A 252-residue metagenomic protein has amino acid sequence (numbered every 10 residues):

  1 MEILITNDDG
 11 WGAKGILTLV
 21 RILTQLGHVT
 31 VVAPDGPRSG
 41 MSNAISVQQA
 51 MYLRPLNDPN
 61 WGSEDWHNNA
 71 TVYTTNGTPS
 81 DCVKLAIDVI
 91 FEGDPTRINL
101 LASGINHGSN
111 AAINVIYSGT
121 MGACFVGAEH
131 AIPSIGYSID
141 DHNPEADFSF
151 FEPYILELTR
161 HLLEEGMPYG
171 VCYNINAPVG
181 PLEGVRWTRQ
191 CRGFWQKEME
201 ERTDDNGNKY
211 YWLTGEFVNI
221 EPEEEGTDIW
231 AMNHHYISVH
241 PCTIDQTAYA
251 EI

Functional and structural regions predicted by a protein language model:
I3, L19-T96: A cross-family phosphate/adenosyl-ligand binding-site feature
T6, V32-P34, S103-N106, Y137-S138 (+2 more regions): Short beta-strand segments
D9-K14: Short acidic, Gly/Ser-rich segments with clustered Asp/Glu that frequently serve as metal-coordination loops in enzyme
I98-L100: Conserved acidic residues
S109-S118: Glycine/threonine-rich flexible loop motifs
N114, A128-F150: Glycine-rich phosphate/pyrophosphate-binding loops and their adjacent beta-strand/loop elements at enzyme active sites
A123-G127: Hydrophobic/aromatic ligand-binding patch that stacks against planar heteroaromatic rings of cofactors or nucleotides
F148-I252: Electrostatically charged, flexible surface regions
